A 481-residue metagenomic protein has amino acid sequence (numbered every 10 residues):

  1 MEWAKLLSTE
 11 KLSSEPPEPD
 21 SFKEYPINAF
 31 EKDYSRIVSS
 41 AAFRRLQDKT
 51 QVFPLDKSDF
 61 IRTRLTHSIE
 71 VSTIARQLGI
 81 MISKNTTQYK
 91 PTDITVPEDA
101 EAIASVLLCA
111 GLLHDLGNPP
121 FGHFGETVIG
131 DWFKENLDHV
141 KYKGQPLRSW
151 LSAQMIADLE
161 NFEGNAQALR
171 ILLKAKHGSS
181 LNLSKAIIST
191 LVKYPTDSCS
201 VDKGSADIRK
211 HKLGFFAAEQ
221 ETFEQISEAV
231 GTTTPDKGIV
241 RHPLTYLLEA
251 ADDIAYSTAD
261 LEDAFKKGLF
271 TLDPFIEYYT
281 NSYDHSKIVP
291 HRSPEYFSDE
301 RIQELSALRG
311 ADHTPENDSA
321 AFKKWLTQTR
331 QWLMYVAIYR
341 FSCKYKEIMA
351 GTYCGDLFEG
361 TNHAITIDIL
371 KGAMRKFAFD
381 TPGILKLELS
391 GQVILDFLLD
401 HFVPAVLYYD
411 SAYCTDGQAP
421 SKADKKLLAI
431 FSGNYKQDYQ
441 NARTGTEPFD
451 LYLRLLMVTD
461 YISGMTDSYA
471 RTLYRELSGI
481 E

Functional and structural regions predicted by a protein language model:
M1-P26, V38-K49, S58, I69 (+3 more regions): Sequence-structural signature of the catalytic-core scaffold of metal-dependent phosphohydrolases that act on
K32-R44, E359-T366: Acidic, low-complexity proline/glycine-rich segments
F43-Q47, D138, H177-L181, D197-V201 (+9 more regions): Intrinsically disordered or highly flexible coil/loop and linker segments, enriched in small and charged/polar residues
P54-T63, A110-L113, A153-Q154, D236-K237 (+4 more regions): Glycine- and acidic
Y296-G360, I367-D368, D380: Long, amphipathic alpha-helical stalk/connector segments used for oligomerization, subunit docking, or mechanical
Y339-K436: Substrate-recognition/cap regions that form aromatic- and gly/pro-loop-enriched pockets for small-molecule ligands
D416-I480: C-terminal amphipathic alpha-helical interaction region
